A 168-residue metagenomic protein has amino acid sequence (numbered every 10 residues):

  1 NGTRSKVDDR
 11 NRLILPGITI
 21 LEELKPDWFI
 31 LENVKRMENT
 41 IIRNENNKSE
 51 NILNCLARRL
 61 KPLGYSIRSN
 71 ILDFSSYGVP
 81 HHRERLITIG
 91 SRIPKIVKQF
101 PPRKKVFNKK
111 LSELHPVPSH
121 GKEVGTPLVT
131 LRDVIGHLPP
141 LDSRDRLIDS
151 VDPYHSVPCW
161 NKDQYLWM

Functional and structural regions predicted by a protein language model:
N1-M168: Class I S-adenosyl-L-methionine
